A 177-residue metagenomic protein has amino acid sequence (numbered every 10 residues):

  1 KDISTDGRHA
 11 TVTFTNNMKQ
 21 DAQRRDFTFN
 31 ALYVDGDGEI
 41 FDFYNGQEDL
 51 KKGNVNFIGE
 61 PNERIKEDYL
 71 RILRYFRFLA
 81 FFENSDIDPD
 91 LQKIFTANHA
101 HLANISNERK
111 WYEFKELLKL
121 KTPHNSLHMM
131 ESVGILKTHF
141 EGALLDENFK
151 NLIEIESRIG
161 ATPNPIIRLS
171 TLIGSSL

Functional and structural regions predicted by a protein language model:
K1-L177: Catalytic cores of the polymerase beta-like nucleotidyltransferase superfamily and closely associated nucleotide
